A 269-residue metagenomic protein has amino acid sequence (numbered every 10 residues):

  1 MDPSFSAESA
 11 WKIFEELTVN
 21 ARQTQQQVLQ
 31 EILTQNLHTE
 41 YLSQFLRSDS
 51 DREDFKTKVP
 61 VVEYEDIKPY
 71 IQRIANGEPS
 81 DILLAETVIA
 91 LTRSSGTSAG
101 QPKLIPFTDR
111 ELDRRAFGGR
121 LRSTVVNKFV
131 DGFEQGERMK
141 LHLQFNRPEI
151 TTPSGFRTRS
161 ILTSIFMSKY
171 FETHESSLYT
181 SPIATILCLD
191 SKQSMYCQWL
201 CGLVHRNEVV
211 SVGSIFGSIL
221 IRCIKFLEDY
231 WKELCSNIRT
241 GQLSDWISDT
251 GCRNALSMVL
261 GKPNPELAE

Functional and structural regions predicted by a protein language model:
M1-R93, A99-E269: Nucleotide 5′-phosphate-binding alpha/beta core
